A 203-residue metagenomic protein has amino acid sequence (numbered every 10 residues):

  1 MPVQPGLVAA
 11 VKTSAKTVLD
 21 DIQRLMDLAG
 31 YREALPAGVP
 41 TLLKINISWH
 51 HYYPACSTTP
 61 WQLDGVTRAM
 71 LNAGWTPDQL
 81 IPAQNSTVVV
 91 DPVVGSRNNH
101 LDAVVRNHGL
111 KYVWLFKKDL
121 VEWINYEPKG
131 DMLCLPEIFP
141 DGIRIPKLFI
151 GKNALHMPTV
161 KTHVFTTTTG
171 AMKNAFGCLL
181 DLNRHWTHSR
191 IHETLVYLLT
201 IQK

Functional and structural regions predicted by a protein language model:
M1-K203: N-terminal and secondary-structure boundary signal
